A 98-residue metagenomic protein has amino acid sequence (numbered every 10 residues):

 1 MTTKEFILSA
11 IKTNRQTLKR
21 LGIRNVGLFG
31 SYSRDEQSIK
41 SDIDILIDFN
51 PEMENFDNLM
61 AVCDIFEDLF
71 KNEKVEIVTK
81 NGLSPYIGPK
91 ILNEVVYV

Functional and structural regions predicted by a protein language model:
M1-N25, S33-I39, E52-V98: Catalytic core of pol beta-like nucleotidyltransferases
L28: Conserved histidines in hydrophobic membrane contexts and catalytic metal-binding motifs
S41-I43: Change "...and in nucleic-acid phosphodiester-cleaving endonucleases..." to "...and in nucleic-acid processing enzymes
L46-D48: Short hydrophobic/aromatic beta-strand micro-patches that form the beta-sheet surface supporting nucleotide- or nucleic
